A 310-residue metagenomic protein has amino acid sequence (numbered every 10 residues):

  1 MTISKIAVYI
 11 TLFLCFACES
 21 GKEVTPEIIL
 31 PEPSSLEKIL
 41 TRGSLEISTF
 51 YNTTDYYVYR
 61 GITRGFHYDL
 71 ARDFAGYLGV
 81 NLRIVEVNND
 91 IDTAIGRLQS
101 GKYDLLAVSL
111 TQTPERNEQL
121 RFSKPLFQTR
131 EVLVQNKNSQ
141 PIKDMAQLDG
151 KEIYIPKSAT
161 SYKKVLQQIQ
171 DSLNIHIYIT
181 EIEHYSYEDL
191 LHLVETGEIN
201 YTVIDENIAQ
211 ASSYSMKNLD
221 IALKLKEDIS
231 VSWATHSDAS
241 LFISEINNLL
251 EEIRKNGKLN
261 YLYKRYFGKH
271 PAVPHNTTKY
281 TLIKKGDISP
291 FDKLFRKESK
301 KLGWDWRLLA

Functional and structural regions predicted by a protein language model:
G21-S109, E118, I179-H184: Extracytoplasmic small-molecule ligand-binding "clamshell" domains of the periplasmic binding protein/Venus flytrap
G21-T25, T160-I182, E251-D287: Ligand-binding clefts/hinges and TM-proximal coupling segments of bilobed small-molecule sensing domains
I28, Y51, L126-N138, E206-L250 (+1 more regions): Periplasmic-binding protein-like
S48-T53, E86-I91, G101-T113, P156-T160 (+4 more regions): Beta->alpha turn/N-cap motifs
A71-N81, V85, S161-E183, Y214-M216 (+1 more regions): Ligand-binding cleft/hinge of the Venus flytrap
T93, Q99, V108-Q119, K164-Q170 (+1 more regions): A ligand-binding cleft/hinge motif common to bilobed small-molecule-binding domains
N136-I153: Flexible hinge/capping segments at coil-to-helix
H270-A310: Export/targeting segments at the very N-terminus of extracytoplasmic proteins
